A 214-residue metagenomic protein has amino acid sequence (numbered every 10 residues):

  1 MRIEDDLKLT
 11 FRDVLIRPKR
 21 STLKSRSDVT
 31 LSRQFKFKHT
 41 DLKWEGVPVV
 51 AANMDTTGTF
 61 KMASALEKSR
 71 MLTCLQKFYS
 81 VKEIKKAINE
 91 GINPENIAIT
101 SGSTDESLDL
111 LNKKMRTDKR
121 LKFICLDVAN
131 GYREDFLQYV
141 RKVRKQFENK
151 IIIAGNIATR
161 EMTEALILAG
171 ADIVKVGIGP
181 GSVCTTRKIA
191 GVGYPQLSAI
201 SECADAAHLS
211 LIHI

Functional and structural regions predicted by a protein language model:
M1-S210: Active-site entrance/lid segments in N-terminal catalytic domains of soluble metabolic enzymes
I212-I214: Conserved small/polar residues in nucleotide/adenosyl-binding loops
